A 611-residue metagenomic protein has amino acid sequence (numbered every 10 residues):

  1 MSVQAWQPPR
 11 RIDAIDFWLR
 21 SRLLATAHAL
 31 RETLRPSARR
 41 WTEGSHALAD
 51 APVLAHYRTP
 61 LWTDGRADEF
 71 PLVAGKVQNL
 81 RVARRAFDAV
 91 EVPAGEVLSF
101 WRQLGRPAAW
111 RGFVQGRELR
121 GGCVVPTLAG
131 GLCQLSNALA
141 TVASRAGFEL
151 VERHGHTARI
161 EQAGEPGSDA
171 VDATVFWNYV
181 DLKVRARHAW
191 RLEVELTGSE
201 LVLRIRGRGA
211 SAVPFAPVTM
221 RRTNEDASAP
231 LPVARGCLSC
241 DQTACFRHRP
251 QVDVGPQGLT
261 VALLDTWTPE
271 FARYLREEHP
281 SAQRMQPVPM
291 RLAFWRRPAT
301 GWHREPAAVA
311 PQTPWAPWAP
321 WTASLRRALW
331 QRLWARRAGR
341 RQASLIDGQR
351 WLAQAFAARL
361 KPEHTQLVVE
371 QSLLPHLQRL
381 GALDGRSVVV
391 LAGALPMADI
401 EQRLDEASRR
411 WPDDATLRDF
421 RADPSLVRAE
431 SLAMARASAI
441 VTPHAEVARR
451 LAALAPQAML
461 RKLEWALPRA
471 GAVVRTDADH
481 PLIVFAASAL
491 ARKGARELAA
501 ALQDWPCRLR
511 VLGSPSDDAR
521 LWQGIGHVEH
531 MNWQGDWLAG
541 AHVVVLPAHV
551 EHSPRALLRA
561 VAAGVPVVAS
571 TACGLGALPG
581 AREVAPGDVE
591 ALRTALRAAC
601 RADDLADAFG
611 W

Functional and structural regions predicted by a protein language model:
L329-G339, V390-L426: Acceptor-binding helix/loop patch of EC 2.4 sugar-transfer enzymes, predominantly nucleotide-sugar-dependent
W351-R359, R409-I440: Membrane-proximal helix-turn-helix segments that form the acceptor-binding/catalytic region of lipid-linked
L467-R469, V473-K493, A499-D504: Conserved donor-binding/catalytic core segment of Leloir-type glycosyltransferases
G513-W537: Nucleotide-activated donor-binding/catalytic signature segment of Leloir-type glycosyltransferases, i.e., the conserved
H542, G564: A short alpha->beta transition loop at the rim of the catalytic pocket in nucleotide-sugar-dependent
H549: Aromatic "clamp/platform" in nucleotide-sugar-dependent glycosyltransferases that forms part of the donor/acceptor
P566-A569: Short hydrophobic beta-strand element within catalytic cores of glycosyltransferases and related nucleotide-activated
A581-E590, R597-D603: Conserved acidic donor-binding segment of nucleotide-sugar-dependent glycosyltransferases
